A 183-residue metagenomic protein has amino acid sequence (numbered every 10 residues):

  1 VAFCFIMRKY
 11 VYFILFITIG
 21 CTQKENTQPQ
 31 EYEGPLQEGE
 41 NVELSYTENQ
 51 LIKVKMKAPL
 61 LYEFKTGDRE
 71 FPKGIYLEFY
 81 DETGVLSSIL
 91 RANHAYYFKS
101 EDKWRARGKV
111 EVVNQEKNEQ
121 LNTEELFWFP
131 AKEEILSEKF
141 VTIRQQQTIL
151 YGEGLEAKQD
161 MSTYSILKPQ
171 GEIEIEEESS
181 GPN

Functional and structural regions predicted by a protein language model:
V1-N183: Mature-chain termini and adjacent capping regions
